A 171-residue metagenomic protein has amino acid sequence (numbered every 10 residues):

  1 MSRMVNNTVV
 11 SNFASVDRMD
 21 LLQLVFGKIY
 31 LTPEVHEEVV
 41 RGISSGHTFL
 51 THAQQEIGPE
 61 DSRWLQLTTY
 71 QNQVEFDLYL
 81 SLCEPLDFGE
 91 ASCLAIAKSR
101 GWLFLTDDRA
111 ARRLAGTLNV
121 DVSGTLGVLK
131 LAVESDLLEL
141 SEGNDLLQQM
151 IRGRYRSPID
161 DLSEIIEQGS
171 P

Functional and structural regions predicted by a protein language model:
M1-W102, R109, V120, D160-P171: Active-site-proximal, substrate-binding regions of enzyme catalytic domains and RNA-binding/basic surfaces
S44, L105, E134-L137: Residues in soluble alpha-helical coiled-coils and helical-bundle/repeat scaffolds
R112-P171: Acidic, PIN/NYN-like endoribonuclease modules and their adjacent C-terminal/linker elements
